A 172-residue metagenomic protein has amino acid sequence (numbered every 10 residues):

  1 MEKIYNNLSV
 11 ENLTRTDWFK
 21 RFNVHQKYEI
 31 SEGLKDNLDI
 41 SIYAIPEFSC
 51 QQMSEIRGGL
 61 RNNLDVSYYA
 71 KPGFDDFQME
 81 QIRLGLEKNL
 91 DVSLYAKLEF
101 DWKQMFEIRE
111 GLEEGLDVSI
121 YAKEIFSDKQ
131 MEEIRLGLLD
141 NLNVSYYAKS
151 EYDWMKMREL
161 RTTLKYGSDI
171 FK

Functional and structural regions predicted by a protein language model:
M1-K172: General marker for long, soluble alpha-helical cores
